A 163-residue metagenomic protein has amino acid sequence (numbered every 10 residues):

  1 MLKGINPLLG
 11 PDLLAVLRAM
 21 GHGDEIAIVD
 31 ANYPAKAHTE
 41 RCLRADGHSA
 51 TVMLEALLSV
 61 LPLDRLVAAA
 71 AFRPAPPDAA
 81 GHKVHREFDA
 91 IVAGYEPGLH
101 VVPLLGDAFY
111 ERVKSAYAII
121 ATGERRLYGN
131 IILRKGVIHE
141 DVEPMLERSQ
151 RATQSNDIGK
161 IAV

Functional and structural regions predicted by a protein language model:
M1-S49: Long, hydrophobic N-terminal alpha-helical segment
N6, G10, L14, R18-H22 (+3 more regions): Generic secondary-structure signature for well-ordered alpha-helical cores
L8-G10, D24-A27, M53-E55, L99-P103 (+1 more regions): Short amphipathic alpha-helical surface micro-motifs
D12, C42-L58, P144, R151: Gly/Ser/Thr-rich active-site loops/lids in small-molecule metabolic enzymes that frequently grip phosphoryl groups
D24-A27, R41-L43, D64-F72, L99-V101 (+2 more regions): Structural motif
A45, L54-V92: Glycine-rich nucleotide/cofactor/substrate-binding loop typically near the N-terminus or early in the first domain
D78-V163: Glycine-rich, aromatic-bearing surface loops/beta-hairpins
